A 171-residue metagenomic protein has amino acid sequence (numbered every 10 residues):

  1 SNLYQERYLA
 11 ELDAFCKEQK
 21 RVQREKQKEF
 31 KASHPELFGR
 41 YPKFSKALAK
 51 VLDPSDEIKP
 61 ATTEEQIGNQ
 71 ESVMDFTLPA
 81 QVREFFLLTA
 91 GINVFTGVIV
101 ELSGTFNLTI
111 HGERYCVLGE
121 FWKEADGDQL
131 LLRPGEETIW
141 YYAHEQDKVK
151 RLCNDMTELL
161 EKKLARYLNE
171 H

Functional and structural regions predicted by a protein language model:
S1-E136, H171: A surface-exposed partner-binding patch
G135-H144: Intrinsically disordered, low-complexity regulatory segments enriched in Ser/Thr/Pro and charged residues
A143-N169: Compact, glycine/acidic-enriched structural inserts
